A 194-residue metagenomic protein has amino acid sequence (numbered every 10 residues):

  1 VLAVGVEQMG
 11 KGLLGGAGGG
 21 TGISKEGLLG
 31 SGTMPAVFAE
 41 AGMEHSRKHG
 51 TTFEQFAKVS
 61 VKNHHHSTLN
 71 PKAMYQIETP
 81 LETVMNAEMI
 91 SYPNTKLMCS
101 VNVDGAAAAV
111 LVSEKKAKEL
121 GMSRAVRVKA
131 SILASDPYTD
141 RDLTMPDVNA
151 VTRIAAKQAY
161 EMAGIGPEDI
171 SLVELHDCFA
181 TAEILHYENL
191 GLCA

Functional and structural regions predicted by a protein language model:
V1-K115, F179-Y187: Conserved beta-strand-centric core segments of catalytic alpha/beta enzyme folds
L2-G5, E54-V61, S123-L133, P167-H176 (+1 more regions): Beta-strand segments within the central parallel beta-sheet cores of soluble alpha/beta enzyme folds
T21, A57-V59, M89-I154, Q158 (+1 more regions): Condensing-enzyme catalytic core mediating Claisen C-C bond formation in acyl metabolism
S31, M145, V173: Glycine- and other small-residue-rich loops at beta-strand/loop junctions that grip anionic moieties
G42-K48, K157-I165: Short, well-ordered beta-strand elements within core beta-sheets of diverse protein domains
G50, G121, A163-G164, G191: Glycine-centered helix-boundary capping/hinge motifs
D140-M145, D177-A194: Short glycine/threonine-rich loop-to-helix capping motif typified by GTGT followed within a few residues by an Asp-Pro
R153-I154, Q158, E168, D177-L185: Feature representing long, continuous alpha-helical segments
